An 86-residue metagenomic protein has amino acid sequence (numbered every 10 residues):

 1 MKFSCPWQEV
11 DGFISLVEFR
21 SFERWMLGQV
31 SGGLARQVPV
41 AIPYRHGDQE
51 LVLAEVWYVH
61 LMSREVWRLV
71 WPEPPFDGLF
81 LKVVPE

Functional and structural regions predicted by a protein language model:
M1-D48, V84-P85: N-terminal domain-onset segments
E50-E86: Short, compact, well-ordered microdomains
